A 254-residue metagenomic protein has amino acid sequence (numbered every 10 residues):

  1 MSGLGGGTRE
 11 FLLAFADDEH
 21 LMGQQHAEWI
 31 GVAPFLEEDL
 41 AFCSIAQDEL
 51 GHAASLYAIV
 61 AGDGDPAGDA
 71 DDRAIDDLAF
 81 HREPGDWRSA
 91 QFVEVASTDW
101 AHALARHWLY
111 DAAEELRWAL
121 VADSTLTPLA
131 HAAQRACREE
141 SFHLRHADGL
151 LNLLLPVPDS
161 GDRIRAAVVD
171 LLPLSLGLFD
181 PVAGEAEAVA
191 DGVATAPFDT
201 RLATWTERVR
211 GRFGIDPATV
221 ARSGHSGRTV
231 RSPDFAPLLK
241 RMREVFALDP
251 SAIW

Functional and structural regions predicted by a protein language model:
M1-L13, F80-H107, V157-P158, L171-D191: Acidic/His metal-coordination segments adjacent to aromatic residues that form catalytic metal sites in metalloenzymes
L12, F42, L104, A133 (+2 more regions): Hydrophobic packing residues in well-ordered alpha-helices of helical domains and bundles
D18-H26, H52, L56, Y110-R117 (+2 more regions): Amphipathic, well-ordered alpha-helical segments in soluble domains
M22-S44, E114-L129: Helix-loop segments that flank and shape redox-cofactor active sites
A46-H81, A147-L155: Conserved alpha-helical segments that form or flank metal/cofactor-binding pockets of metalloenzymes
Q91-H146: Internal, conserved structured core segments that host functional sites
P128-A190: A contiguous pocket-lining binding segment that forms or flanks enzyme active sites
D162-W254: Extended, helix-rich structural scaffolds rather than catalytic motifs
